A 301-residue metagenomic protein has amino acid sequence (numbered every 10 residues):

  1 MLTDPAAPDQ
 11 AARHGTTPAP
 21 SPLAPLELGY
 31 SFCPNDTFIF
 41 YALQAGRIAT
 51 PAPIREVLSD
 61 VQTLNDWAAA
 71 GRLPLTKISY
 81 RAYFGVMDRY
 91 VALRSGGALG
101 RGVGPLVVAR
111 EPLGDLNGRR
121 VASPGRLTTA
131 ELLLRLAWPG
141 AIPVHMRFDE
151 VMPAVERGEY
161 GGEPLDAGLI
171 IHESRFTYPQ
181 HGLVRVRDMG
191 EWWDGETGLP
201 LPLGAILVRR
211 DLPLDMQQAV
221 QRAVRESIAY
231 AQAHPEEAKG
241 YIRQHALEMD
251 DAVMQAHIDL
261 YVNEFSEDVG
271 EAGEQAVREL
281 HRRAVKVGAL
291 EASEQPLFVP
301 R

Functional and structural regions predicted by a protein language model:
P22-A45, V103-D166, I170-E173, Q275 (+1 more regions): Bilobed "Venus flytrap"/periplasmic-binding protein-like clamshell domains and structurally analogous long
E27, R89-G97, R120: A structural signal for short loop-to-beta-strand junctions that line the ligand-binding cleft of periplasmic/secreted
N35, D60-Q62, A68-F84, R147 (+1 more regions): Beta->alpha turn/N-cap motifs
R47-L58, A137-E150, L290-Q295: A local structural motif
A92-L113, G195-D211: Hydrophobic/proline-rich hinge and linker segments of small-molecule sensing/allosteric domains, predominantly
F148-R243: Pocket-lining segment of extracytoplasmic ligand-binding domains
P213-R283: Secondary-structure end/capping motifs
R283-R301: Conserved C-terminal helix/tail region of periplasmic/extracytoplasmic solute-binding proteins
